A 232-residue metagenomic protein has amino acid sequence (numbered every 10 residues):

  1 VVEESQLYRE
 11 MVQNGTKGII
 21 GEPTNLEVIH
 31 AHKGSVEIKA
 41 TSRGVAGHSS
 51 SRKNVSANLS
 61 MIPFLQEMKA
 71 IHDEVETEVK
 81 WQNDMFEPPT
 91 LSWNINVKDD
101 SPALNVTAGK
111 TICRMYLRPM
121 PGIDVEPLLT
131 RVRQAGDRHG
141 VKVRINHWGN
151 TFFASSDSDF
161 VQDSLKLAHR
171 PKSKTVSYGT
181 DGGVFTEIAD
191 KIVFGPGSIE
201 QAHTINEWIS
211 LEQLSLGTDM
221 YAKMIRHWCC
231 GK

Functional and structural regions predicted by a protein language model:
V1-E37: Acidic/histidine-rich catalytic neighborhood of metal-dependent amide-processing enzymes
H30, E37-K232: Metal-dependent amide/peptide-bond hydrolase catalytic core, centered on the "pita-bread" metallohydrolase fold
